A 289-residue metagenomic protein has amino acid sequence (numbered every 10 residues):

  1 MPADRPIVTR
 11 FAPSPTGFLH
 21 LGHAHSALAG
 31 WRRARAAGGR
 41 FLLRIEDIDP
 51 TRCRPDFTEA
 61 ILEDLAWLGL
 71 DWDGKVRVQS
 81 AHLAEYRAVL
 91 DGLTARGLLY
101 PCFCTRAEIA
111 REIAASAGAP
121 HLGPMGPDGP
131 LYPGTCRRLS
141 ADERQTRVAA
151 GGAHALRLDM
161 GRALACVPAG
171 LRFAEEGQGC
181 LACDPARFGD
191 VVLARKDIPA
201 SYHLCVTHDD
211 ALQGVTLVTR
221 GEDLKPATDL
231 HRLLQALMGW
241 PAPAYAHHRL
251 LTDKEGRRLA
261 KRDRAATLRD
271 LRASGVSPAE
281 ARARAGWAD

Functional and structural regions predicted by a protein language model:
M1-H121, E222-D223, A227-W240: N-terminal Rossmann-like or analogous alpha/beta NTP/dinucleotide-binding catalytic cores that position adenine
M1-S14, R40-L42, D71-R77, A84 (+7 more regions): Basic, alpha-helical terminal appendages of large translation-related enzymes
T16, H25, R32, L62-L65 (+8 more regions): Aromatic-enriched hydrophobic runs in primary sequence
E108-L259, T267-R272: Active-site cores that bind ATP or allylic diphosphates and position pyrophosphate for catalysis
